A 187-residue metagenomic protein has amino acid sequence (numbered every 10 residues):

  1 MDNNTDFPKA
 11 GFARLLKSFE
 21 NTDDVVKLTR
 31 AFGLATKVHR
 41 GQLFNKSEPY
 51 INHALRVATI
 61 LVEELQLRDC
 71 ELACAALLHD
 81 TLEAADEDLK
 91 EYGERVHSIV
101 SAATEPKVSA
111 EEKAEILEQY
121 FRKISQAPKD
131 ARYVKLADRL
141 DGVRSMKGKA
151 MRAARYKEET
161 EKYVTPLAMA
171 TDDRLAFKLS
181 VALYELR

Functional and structural regions predicted by a protein language model:
M1-R187: Active-site helical microenvironments for divalent-metal-assisted chemistry
